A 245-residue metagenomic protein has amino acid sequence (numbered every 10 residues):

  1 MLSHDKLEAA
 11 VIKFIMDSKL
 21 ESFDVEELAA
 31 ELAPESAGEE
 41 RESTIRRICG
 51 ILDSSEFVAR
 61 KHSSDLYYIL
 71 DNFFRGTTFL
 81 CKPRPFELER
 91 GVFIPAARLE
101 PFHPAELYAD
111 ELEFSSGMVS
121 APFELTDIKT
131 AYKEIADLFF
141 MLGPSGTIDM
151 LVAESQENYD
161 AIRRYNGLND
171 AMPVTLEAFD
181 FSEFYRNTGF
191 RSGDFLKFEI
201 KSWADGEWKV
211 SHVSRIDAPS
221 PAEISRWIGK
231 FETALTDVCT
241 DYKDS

Functional and structural regions predicted by a protein language model:
M1-S245: Acidic, low-complexity intrinsically disordered regions
